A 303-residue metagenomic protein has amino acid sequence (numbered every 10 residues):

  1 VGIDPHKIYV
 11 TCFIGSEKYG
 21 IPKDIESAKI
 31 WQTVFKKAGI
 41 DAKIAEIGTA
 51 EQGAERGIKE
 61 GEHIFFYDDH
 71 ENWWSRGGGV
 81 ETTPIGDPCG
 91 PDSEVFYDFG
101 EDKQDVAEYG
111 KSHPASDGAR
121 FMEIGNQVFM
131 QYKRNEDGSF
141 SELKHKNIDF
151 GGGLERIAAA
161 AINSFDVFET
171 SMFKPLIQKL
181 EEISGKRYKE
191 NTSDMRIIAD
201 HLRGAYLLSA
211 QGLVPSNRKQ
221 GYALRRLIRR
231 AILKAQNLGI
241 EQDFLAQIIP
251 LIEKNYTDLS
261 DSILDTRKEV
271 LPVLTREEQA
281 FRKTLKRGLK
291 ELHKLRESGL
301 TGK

Functional and structural regions predicted by a protein language model:
V1-D261, L271, T275-L300: Structured aminoacyl-transfer and RNA-binding surfaces used for tRNA recognition/handling in the translation apparatus
D265: Conserved catalytic-core motifs characterized by acidic clusters
